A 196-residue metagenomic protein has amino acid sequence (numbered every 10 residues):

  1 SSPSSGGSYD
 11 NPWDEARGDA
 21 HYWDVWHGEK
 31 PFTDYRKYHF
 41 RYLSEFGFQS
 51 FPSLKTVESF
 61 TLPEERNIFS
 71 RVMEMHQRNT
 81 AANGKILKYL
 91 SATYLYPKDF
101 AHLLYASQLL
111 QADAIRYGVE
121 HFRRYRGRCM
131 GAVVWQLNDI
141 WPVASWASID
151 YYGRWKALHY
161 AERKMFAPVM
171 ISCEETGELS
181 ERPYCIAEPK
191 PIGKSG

Functional and structural regions predicted by a protein language model:
G7-K194: Substrate-binding clefts and catalytic carboxylate motifs of secreted carbohydrate-active enzymes
